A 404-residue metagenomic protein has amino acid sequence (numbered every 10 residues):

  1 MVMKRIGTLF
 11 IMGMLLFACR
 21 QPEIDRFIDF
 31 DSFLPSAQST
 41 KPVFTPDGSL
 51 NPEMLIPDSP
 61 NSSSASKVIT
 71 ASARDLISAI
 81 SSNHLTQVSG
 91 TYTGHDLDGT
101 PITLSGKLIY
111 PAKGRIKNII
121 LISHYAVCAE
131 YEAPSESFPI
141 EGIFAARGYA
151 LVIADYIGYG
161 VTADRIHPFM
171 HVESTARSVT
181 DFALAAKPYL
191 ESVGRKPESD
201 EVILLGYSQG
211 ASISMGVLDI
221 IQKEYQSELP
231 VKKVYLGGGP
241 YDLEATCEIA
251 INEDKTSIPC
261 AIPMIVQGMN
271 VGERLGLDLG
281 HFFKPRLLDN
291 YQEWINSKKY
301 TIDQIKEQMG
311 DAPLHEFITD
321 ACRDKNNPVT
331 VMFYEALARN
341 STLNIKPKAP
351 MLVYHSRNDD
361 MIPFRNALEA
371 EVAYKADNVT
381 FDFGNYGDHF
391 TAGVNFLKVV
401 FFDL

Functional and structural regions predicted by a protein language model:
A18-P42: Bacterial Sec-dependent N-terminal signal peptides
P35, S39, G237-L343: Accessory cap/linker subdomain of secreted extracellular hydrolases
S72-G114, N118: N-terminal cap/lid segment of alpha/beta-hydrolase-fold proteins
Y110-I116, A185-L205, L229: Gly/Ser-rich "nucleophile elbow"/oxyanion-hole loop immediately N-terminal to the catalytic nucleophile in hydrolases
K113-K117, I122-I153, I157-A163: Short substrate-entry loop that stabilizes the transition state in hydrolases
F169-S192: Alpha/beta-hydrolase active-site loop
V329-A336, N340, R357, M361 (+1 more regions): C-terminal catalytic histidine-bearing segment of alpha/beta-hydrolase fold enzymes
P347, L352-D359: Short beta-strand/loop motif that positions the catalytic acidic residue of the alpha/beta-hydrolase fold
